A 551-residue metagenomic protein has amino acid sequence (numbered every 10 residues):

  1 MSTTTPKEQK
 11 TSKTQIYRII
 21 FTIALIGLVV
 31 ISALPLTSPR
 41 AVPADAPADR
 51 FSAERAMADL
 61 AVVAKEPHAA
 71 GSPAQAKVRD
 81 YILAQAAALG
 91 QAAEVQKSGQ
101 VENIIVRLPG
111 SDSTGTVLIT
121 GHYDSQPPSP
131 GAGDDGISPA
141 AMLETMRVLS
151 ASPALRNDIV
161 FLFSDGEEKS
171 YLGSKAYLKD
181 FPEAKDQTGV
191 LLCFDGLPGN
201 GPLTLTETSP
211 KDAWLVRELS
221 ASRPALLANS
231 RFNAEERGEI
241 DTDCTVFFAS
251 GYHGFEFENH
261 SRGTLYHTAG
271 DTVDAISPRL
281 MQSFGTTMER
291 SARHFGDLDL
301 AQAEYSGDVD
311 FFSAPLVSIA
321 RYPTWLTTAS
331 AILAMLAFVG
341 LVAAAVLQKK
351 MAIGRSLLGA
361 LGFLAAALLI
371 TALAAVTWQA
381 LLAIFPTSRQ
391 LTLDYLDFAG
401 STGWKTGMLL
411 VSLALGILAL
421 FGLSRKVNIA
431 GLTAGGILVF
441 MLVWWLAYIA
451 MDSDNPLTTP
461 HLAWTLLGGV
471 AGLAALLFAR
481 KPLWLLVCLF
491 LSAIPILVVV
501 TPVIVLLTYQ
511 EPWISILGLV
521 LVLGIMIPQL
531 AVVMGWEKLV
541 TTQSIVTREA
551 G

Functional and structural regions predicted by a protein language model:
M1-S12: N-terminal Lys/Arg-rich, disordered targeting/topogenic segments
Y17-L25, S330-A334, G435: Hydrophobic H-region at the start of alpha-helical membrane spans
R18-L34, G551: Hydrophobic membrane-insertion alpha-helices, especially the h-region of bacterial N-terminal signal peptides
A33-L36, E304-D308, L382-S388: Peri-membrane helix termini and adjoining interfacial loops of integral membrane proteins
S38-R321: Soluble extramembrane regions of membrane proteins in the secretory/endomembrane system
K185-L205, T327-K349: C-terminal domain-closing interface element
A303-M335, A399-K405: Cytosolic-side membrane-insertion boundary helix
M335-G551: Alpha-helical transmembrane segments of integral membrane proteins
